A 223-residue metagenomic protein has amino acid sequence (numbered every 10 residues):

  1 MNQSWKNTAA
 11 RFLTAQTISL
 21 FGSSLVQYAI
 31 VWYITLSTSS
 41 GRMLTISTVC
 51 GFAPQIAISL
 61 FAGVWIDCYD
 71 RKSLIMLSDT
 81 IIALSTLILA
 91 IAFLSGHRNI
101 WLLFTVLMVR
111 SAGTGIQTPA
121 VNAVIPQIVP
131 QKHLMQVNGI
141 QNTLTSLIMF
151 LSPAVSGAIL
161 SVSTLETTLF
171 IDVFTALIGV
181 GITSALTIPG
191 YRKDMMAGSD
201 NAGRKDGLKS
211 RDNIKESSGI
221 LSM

Functional and structural regions predicted by a protein language model:
M1-A10, P189-M223: Juxtamembrane intracellular "pre-TM" segments in multi-pass secondary transporters
M1-I56, S218, S222: Helix-loop boundary and gating motifs at the non-cytosolic
A10-Q27, C50-I66, D70-S85, L102-L160 (+3 more regions): Substrate-agnostic recognition of the 12-TM MFS/MFS-like secondary transporter fold
Y28-A29, S163-F170, R211-M223: A single, central transmembrane helix in multi-pass transporters
V31-S37, A90-S95, L151-I171: Transmembrane alpha-helix termini and helix-breaking/packing motifs in multi-pass membrane transporters
T38, Y69, G96-H97, H133 (+1 more regions): Membrane-interfacial segments
S39, A62-G63, F93-H97, T164 (+1 more regions): Short helix-capping/hinge motifs at transmembrane helix termini and TM-loop junctions
T80-H97: C-terminal ends and interior cores of transmembrane alpha-helices in multi-pass membrane transporters/permeases
